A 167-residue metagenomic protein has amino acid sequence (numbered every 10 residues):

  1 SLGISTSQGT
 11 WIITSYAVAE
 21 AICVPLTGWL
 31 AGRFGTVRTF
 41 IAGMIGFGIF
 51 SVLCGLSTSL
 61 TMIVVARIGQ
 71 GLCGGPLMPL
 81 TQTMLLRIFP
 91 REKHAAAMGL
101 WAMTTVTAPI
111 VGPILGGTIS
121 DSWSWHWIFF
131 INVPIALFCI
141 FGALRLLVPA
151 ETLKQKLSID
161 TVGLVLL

Functional and structural regions predicted by a protein language model:
S1-I22, L60-V65: Extracellular/periplasmic helix-loop-helix junction of adjacent transmembrane segments in MFS-like secondary
G3, G35, L56-M62, C73 (+2 more regions): Helix-breaking motifs and short loop linkers at transmembrane-helix boundaries and internal kinks in secondary membrane
A17-P25, G75, P109-I110: Residue-level signature of mid-helix packing/kink "hotspots" within the transmembrane helices of 12-pass Major
I22-T61: Conserved MFS/SLC helix-loop-helix module at the cytosolic interface between two early adjacent transmembrane helices
L30-A31, I63, L115-W123: Interfacial helix-cap and linker-helix signal at transmembrane-aqueous boundaries of multi-pass secondary transporters
F40-G46, F50, A66, C73 (+3 more regions): Residue-level signature of the transmembrane alpha-helical cores of Major Facilitator Superfamily-type secondary
I68-M103: Cytoplasmic helix-loop-helix junction between adjacent transmembrane helices in 12-TM secondary transporters
D121-L167: Hydrophobic transmembrane-helix bundles of small-molecule transporters
